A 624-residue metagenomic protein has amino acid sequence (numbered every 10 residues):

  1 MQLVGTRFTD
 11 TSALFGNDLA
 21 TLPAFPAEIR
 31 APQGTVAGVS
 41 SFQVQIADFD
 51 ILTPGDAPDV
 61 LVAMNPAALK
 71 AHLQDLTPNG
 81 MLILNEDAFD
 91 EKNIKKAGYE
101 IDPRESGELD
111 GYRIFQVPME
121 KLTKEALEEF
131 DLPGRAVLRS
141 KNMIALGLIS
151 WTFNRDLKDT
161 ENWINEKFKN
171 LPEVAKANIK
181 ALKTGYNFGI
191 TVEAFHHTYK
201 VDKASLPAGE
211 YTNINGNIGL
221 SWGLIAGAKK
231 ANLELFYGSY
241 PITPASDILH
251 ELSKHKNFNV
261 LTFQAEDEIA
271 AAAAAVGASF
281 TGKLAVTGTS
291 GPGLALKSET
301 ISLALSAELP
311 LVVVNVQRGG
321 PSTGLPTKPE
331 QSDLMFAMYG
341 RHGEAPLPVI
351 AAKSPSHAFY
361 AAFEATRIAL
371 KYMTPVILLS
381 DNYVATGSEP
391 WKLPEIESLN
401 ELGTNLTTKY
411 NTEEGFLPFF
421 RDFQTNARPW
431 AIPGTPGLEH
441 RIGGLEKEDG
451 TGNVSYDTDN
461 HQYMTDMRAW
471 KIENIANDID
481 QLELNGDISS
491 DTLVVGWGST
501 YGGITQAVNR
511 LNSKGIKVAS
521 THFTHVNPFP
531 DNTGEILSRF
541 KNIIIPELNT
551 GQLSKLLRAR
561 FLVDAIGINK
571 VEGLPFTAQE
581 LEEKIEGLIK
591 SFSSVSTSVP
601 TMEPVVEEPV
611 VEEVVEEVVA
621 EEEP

Functional and structural regions predicted by a protein language model:
M1-A231: Active-site cofactor/cluster-binding pocket
M1-T77, W222, G227, L235 (+3 more regions): Thiamine diphosphate
A20-P23, M81-A88, Y237, V314-N315 (+2 more regions): Short internal beta-strands
P26-R30, F89-N93, L122, I269-A272 (+6 more regions): Short gly/pro/ser/thr-enriched loop/turn and capping motifs at secondary-structure boundaries
A27-E28, E125-L127, A194-G209, G227-E234 (+5 more regions): Gly-rich Lys/Arg/Thr-decorated short loops/hinges at beta-loop-alpha junctions or inter-strand turns that position
Q45, A63-M64, I83-N85, F115-P118 (+6 more regions): Short beta-strand segments
G55, L109-E120, K328-P375, L402-K409 (+2 more regions): Conserved thiamine diphosphate
L206, I214-G223, A231, A361 (+1 more regions): Flexible, low-complexity linker and terminal segments
